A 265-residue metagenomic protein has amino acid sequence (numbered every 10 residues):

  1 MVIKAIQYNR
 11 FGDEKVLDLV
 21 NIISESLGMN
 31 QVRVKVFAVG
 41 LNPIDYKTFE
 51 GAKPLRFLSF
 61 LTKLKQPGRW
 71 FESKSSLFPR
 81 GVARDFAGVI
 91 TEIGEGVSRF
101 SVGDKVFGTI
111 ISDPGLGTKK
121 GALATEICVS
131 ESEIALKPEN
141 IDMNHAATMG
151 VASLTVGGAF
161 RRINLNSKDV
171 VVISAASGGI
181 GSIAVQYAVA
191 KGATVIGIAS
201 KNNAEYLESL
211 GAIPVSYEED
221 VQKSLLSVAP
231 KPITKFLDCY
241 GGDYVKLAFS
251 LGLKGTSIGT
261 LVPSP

Functional and structural regions predicted by a protein language model:
V2-G28, K35-A87, E92-I93, S98-P265: Terminal helix/beta-alpha structural elements that buttress the NAD(P)+-binding lobe
